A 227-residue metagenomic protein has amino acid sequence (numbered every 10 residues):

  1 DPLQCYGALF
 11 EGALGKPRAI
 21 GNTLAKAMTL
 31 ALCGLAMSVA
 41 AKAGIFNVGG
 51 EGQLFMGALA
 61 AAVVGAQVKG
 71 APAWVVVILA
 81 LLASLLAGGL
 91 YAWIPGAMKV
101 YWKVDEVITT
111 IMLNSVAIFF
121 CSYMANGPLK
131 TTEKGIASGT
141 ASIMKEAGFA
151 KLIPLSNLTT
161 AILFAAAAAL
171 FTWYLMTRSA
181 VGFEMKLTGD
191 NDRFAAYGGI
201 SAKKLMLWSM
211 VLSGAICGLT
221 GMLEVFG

Functional and structural regions predicted by a protein language model:
D1, V116, F194-A195: Hydrophobic/aromatic residues within transmembrane alpha-helices of multi-pass small-molecule transporters
P2, Q67-A71, L219-G227: Transmembrane helix-loop junctions in multi-pass membrane proteins
P2-A8, G182, K186: Membrane-interface helix-loop junction between the first two transmembrane segments
Q4-V68, L81, L85, G89-V104: Single transmembrane alpha-helix segments in multi-pass membrane proteins
A13, P17, E106-T110, N114-S179: Transmembrane helix-bundle core of multi-pass membrane transporters and related energy-transducing complexes
L30-M37, A58-V64, S84-L90, N114-S122 (+2 more regions): Hydrophobic core segments of alpha-helical transmembrane domains in multi-pass membrane transport and ion-translocation
V75-A80: Membrane-embedded alpha-helical bundles of multi-pass transporters/translocases, especially carrier/permease families
I153-G227: Helix-loop-helix "hairpin" substructures at the membrane interface of multi-pass membrane proteins
